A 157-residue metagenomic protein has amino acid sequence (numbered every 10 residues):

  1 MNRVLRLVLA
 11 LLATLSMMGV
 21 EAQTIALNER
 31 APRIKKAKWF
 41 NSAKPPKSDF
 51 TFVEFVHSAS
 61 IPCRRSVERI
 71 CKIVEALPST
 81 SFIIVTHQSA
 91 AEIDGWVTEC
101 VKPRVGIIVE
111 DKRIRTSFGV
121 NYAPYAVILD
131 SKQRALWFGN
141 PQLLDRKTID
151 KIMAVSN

Functional and structural regions predicted by a protein language model:
M1-V8: Bacterial N-terminal signal peptides that target proteins for export
V8-S16: Bacterial N-terminal signal peptides
V20-Q23: Boundary of Sec targeting at the N-terminus
E29-T51: A short beta-strand-turn-helix
D49-T51, V56-S60, Y122: Short pre-active-site segment immediately N-terminal to redox-active cysteine/selenocysteine motifs in thiol-based
F55-K72: Conserved redox-active cysteine motifs that mediate thiol-disulfide chemistry, especially di-cysteine Cys-X(1-2)-Cys
I83, V97-L129: Short, internal strand/loop/helix patches that form the active-site neighborhood or redox-interaction surface
D130-N157: Thiol-/selenol-based redox modules, centered on thioredoxin-like and closely related oxidoreductase domains
